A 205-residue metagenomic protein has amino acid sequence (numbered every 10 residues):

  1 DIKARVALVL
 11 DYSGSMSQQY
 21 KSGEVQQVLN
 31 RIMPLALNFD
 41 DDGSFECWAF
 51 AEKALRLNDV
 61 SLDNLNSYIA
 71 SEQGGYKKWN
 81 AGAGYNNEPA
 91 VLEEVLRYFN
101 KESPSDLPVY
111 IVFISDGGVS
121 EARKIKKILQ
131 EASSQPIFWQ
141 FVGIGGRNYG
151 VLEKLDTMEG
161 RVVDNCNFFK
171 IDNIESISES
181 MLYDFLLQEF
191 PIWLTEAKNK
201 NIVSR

Functional and structural regions predicted by a protein language model:
I2-L62, I111-V112: Von Willebrand factor
L10-D11, L107-E121, V142-G145: DG-centered beta-turn motif at the end of beta-strands
K21-V28, A83-L92, E121, E179-L187: Phosphate/oxyanion-binding active-site loops and adjacent basic polyanion-contact surfaces
N38-F39, R97-L107, Q130-E131, V203: Surface-exposed acidic, glycine-flexible loop patches that form ligand/cofactor-binding and adhesion interfaces
V60-G75, V151-N173: Acidic, Ser/Thr-rich peripheral helices and adjacent loops at domain boundaries
S67-D106, V119-E121, G145-G150: Von Willebrand factor
G118-G160: VWA/integrin I-like adhesion module and closely mimicked acidic/polar interface patches used
V162-R205: C-terminal helix of von Willebrand factor
